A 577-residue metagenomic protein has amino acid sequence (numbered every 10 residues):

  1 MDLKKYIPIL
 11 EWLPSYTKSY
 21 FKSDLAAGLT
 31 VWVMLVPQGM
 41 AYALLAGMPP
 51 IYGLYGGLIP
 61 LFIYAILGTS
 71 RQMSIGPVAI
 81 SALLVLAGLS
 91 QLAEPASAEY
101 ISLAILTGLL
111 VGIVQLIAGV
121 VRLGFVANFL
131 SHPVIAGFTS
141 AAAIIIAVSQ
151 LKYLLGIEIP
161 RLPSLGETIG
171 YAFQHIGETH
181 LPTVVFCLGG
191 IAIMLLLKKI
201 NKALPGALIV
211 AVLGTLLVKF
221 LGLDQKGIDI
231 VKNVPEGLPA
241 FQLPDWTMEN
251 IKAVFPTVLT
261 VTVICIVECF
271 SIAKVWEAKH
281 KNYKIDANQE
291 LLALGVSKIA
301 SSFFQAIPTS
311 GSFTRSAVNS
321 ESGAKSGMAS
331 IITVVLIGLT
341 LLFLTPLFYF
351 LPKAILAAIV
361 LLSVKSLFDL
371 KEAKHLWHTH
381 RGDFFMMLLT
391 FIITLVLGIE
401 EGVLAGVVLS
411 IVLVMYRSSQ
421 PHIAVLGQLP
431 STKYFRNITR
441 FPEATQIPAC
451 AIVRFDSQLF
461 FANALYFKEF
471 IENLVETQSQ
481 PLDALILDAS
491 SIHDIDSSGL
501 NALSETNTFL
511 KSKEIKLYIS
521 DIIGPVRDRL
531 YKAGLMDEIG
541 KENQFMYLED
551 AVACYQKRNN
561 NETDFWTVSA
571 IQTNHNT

Functional and structural regions predicted by a protein language model:
M1-I9, S419-T577: Cytosolic C-terminal regulatory domains/tails of membrane transporters and channels
M1-K433, G534: Transmembrane helical cores of multi-pass ion-transport proteins
